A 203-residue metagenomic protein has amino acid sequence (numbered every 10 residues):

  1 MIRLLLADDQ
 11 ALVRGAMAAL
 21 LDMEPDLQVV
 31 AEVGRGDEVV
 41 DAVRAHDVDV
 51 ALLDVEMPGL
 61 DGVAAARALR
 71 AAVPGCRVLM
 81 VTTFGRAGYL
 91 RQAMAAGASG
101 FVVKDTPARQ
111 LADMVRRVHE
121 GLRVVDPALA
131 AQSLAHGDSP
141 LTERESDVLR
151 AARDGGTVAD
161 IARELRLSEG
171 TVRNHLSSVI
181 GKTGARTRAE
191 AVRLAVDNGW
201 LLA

Functional and structural regions predicted by a protein language model:
M1-V13, M17-L21: Conserved acidic segment of CheY-like receiver
D8, D54, T82: Active-site residues of response regulator receiver
E32-V50: Acidic, metal-coordinating helix/loop segments flanking the phosphotransfer/catalytic sites of two-component signaling
R35-E38, P58-A65: Acidic catalytic/metal-coordinating carboxylates
D41, V63-G75: Short amphipathic alpha-helix used as the core "switch/output" element in two-component signaling
V48-D54, A65: Active-site T/S-Asp motif of two-component receiver
G88-D147, W200: Short, flexible helix-to-coil linker/hinge segments that flank and couple to helix-turn-helix
T157-E190: Recognition helix of helix-turn-helix DNA-binding domains
